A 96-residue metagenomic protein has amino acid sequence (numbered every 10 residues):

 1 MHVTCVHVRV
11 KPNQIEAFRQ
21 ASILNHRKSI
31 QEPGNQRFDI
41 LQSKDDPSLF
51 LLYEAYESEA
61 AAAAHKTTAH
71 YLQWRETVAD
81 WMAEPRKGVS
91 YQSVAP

Functional and structural regions predicted by a protein language model:
M1-H2, E16-A17, P33-N35: Short, flexible segments with low predicted structural confidence
H2, I40-S48, E76-P96: Glycine-rich beta-strand-turn "strand-cap" elements at beta-sheet edges
H2-R9, D39-K66: Short, well-ordered beta-strand segments in beta-rich or mixed alpha/beta enzyme and ligand-binding folds
V10-I15: Short, surface-exposed ligand-recognition loops at beta-strand->loop->(often short) alpha-helix junctions that present
Q20-Q36, A55-V89: An amphipathic, aromatic/His-enriched active-site/gating alpha helix that lines ligand/cofactor pockets
